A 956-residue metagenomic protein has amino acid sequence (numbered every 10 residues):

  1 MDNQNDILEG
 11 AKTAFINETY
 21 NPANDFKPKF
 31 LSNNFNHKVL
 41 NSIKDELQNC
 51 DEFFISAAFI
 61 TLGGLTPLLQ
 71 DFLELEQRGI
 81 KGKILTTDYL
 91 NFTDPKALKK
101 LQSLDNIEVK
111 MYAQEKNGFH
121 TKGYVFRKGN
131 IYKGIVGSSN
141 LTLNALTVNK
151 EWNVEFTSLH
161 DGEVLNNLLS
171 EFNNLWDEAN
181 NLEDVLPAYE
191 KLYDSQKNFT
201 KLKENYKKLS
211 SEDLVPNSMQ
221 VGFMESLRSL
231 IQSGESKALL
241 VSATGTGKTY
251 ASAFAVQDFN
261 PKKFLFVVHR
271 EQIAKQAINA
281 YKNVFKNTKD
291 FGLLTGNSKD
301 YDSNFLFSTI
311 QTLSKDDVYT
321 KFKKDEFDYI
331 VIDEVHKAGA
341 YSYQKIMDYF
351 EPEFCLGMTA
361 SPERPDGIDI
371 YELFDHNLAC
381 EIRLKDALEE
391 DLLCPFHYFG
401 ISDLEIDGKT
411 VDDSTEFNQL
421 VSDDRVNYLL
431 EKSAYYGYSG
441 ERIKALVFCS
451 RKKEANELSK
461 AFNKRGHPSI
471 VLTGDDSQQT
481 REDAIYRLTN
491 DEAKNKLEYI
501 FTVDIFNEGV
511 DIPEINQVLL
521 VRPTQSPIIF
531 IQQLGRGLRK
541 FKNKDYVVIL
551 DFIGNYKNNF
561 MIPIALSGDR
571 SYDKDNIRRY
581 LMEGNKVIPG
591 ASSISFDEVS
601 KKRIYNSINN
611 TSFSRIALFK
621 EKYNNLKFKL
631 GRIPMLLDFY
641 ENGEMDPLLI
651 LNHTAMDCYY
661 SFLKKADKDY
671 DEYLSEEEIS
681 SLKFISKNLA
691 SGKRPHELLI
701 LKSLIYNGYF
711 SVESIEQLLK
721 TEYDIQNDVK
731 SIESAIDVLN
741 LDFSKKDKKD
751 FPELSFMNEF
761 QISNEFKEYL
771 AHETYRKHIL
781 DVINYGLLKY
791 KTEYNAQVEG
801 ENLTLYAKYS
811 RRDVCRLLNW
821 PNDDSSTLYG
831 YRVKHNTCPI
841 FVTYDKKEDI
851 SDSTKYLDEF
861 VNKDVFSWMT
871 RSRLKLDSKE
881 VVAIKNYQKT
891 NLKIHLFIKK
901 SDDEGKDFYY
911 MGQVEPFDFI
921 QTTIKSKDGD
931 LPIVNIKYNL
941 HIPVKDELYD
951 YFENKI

Functional and structural regions predicted by a protein language model:
M1-N217, V221: PLD/PLD-like phosphodiesterase catalytic module centered on the HKD motif
K191, S195-S218, L227, A434-Y435 (+3 more regions): Long, largely alpha-helical accessory region at the distal end of helicase-like NTP-driven motors
I231-V256, R270: Walker A/P-loop
K275, L293, S298-K299, V318 (+2 more regions): Conserved helicase ATPase core of P-loop NTP-dependent helicases/translocases
K337-H397: Post-DEXD/H (motif II) to motif III coupling segment of the RecA-like Helicase ATP-binding lobe
L378-L446: Conserved interdomain linker/interface between the two RecA-like ATPase lobes of SF2 helicase motors
P527-Q532, R536-L566: Conserved segment of the helicase C-terminal RecA-like domain
I679-L689, R694-L698, I705, G800-D907: Acidic, glycine-rich low-complexity segments with interspersed aromatic residues
